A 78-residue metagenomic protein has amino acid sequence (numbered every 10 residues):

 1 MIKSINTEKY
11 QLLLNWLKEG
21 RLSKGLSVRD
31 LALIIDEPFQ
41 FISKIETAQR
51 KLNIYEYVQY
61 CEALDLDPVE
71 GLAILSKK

Functional and structural regions predicted by a protein language model:
M1-S23: A short, Lys/Arg-rich alpha-helix, primarily the initiator
N15, G25-L26, L52-Y55: Residue-level signal for the short linker/turn that defines the boundary of a DNA-recognition helix
L22, D36, T47-Q49, S76: Residue-level detection of the helix-turn-helix DNA-binding "recognition helix"
L22, L33, E62: Alpha-helical residues within the helix-turn-helix
G25-K44: Short alpha-helical DNA-recognition segment
Y55-G71: DNA major-groove recognition helix of helix-turn-helix/homeodomain DNA-binding modules
E70-K78: Short amphipathic recognition helices of helix-turn-helix/homeodomain-type DNA-binding modules
